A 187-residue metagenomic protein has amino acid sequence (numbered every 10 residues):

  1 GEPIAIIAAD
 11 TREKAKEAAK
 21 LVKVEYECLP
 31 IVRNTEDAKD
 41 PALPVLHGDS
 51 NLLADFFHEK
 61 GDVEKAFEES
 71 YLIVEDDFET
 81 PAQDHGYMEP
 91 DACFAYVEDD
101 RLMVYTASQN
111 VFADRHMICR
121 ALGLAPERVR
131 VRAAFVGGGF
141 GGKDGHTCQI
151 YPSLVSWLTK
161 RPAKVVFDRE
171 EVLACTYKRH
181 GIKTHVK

Functional and structural regions predicted by a protein language model:
G1-K187: Structural alpha/beta core scaffold segments of enzyme domains
